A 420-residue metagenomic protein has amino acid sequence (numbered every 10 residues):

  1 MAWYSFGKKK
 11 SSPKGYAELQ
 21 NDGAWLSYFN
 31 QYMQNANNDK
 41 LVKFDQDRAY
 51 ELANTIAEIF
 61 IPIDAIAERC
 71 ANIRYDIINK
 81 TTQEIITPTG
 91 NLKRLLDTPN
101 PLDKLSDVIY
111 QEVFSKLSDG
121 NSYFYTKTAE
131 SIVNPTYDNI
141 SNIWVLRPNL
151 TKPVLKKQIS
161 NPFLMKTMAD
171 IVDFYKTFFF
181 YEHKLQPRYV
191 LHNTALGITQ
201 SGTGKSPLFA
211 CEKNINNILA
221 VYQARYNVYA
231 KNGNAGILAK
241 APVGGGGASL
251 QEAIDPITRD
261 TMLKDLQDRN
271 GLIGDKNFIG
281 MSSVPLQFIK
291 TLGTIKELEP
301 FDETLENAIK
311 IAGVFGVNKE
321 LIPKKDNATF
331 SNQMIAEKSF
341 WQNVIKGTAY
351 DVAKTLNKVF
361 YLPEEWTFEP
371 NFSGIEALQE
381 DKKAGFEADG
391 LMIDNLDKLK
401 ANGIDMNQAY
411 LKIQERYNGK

Functional and structural regions predicted by a protein language model:
A2-E297, E306, K310, V317 (+3 more regions): Structured, contiguous alpha/beta core segments that scaffold functional sites
P256, D260, F301-L305, I335 (+4 more regions): Conserved structured core elements
K276-M281, K310, K319-T329, K354-F368: Short acidic alpha-helical/loop segments enriched in Asp/Glu that coordinate divalent cations
G293-L298, I335-S339, E380-A384: Short glycine/threonine-rich loop-to-helix capping motif typified by GTGT followed within a few residues by an Asp-Pro
N327-N343, R416-K420: Short amphipathic alpha-helical segments at helix boundaries and their inter-helical linkers
E337-F372: Long, compositionally biased
N371-L396: C-terminal structured domain segments
